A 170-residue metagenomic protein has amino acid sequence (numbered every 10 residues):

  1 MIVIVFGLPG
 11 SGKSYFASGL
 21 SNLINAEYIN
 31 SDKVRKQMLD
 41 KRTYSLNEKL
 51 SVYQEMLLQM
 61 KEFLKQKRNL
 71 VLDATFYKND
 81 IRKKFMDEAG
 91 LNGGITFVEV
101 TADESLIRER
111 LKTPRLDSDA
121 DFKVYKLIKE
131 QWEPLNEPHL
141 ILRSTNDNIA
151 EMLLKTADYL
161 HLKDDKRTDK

Functional and structural regions predicted by a protein language model:
I2: Walker A (P-loop) ATP-phosphate-binding motif of ABC ATPase nucleotide-binding domains
V5: Hydrophobic anchor at the beta1->P-loop junction of P-loop NTPases
P9: The conserved Walker
G12: Conserved glycine(s) of the Walker
Y15-R68: Conserved substrate/cofactor phosphate-moiety recognition/catalytic segment in nucleotide-dependent phosphotransferases
R42, L91-L135: A glycine- and Lys/Arg-enriched "phosphate-lid" helix/loop adjacent to the NTP-binding pocket of small-molecule kinases
L50-T96: Glycine-rich phosphate-binding loop used to anchor ATP phosphates in small-molecule kinases, encompassing both
L116-K155, L162-K170: Small-molecule kinase domains that catalyze NTP-dependent phosphoryl transfer to phosphate-bearing small molecules
